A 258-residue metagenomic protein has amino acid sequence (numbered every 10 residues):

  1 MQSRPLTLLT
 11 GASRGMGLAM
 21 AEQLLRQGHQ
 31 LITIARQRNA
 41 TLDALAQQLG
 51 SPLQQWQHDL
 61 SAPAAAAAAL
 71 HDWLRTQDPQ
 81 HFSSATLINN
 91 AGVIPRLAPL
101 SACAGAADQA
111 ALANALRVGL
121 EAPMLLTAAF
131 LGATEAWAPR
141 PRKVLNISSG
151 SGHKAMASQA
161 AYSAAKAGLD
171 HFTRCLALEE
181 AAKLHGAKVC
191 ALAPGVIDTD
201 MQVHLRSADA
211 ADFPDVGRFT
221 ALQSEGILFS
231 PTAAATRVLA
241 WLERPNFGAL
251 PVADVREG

Functional and structural regions predicted by a protein language model:
S13-R14: Conserved glycine-rich cofactor-binding loop
Q27-D43: Conserved glycine-rich Rossmann-like NAD(P)H-binding loop of the short-chain dehydrogenase/reductase
Q48-A64: Rossmann-fold cofactor-recognition segment
N90-A98: Conserved NAD(P)H cofactor-binding loop of Rossmann-fold oxidoreductase domains
V93, A104-M124, L169: Catalytic Tyr-X3-Lys loop
T127, A165: Active-site helix of classical SDR
S149: Residue(s) in the substrate-gating loop at a strand-loop-helix junction that position the organic substrate next
A191-P194, T199, S207-G258: C-terminal helical subdomain
